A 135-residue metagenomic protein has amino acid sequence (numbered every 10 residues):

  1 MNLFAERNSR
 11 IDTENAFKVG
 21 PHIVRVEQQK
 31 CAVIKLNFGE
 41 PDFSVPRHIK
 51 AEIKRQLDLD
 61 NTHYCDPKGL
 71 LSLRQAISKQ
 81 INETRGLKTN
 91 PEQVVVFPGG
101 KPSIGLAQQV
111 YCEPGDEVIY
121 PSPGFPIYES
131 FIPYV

Functional and structural regions predicted by a protein language model:
M1-S9: Generic N-terminal amphipathic, Lys/Arg-enriched alpha-helix
N2, N15, L36, T62 (+1 more regions): Short non-domain terminal segments
S9-G99, L106: N-terminal small-domain helix-loop-helix segment of the aminotransferase-like
S103-I104, Y128: Short, hydrophobic alpha-helical packing/hinge segments within bilobed ligand-binding/sensory domains
Q109-V135: PLP-dependent aminotransferase-like
